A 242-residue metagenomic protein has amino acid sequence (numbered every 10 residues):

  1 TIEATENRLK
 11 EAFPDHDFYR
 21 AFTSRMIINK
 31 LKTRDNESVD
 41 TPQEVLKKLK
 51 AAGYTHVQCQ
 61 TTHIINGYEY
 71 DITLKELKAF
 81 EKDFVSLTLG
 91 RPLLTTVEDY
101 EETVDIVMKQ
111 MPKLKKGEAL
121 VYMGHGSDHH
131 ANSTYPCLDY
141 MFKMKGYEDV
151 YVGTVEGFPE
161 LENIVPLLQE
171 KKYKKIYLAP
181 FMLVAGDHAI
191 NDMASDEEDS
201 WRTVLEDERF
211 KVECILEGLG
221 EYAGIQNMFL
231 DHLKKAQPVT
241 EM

Functional and structural regions predicted by a protein language model:
T1-A179, L183-M242: Extended amphipathic ligand-handling, pore-lining, and cofactor/metal-binding catalytic surfaces
